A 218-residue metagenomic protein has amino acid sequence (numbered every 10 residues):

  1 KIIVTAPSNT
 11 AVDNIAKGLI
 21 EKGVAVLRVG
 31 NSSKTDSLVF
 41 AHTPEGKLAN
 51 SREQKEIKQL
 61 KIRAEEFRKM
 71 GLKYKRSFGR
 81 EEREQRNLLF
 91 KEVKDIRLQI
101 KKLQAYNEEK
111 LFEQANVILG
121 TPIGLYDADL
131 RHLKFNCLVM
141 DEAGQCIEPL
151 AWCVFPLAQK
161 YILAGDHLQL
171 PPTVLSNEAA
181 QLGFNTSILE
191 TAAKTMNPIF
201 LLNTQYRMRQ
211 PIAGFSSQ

Functional and structural regions predicted by a protein language model:
K1-P7: Conserved SF1/SF2 helicase motif Ia
I2, N116-G120, Y161: Generic beta-sheet signal
V4, R28, I162-L163: Short beta-strand "acidic-cap" motif of Rossmann-like dinucleotide-binding folds
S8, E109, I123-Q218: Conserved helicase motor core of SF1/SF2 NTP-dependent helicases
T10-H132, C137-L138, T173-G183: Conserved P-loop NTPase motor core of helicases/translocases
